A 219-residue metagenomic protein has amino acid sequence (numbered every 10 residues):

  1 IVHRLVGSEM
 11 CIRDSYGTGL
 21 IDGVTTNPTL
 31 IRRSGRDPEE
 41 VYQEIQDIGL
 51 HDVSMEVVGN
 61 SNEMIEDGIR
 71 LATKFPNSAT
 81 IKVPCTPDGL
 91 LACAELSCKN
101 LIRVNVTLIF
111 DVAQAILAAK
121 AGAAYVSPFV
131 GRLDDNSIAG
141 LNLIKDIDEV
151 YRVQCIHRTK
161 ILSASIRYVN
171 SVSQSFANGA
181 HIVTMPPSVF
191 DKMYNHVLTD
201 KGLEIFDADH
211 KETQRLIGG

Functional and structural regions predicted by a protein language model:
I1-G7, C11-I12: Single conserved hydrophobic/aromatic residue that forms the stacking wall/gate of nucleotide- or nucleobase-binding
R13-T18, E66-L71, A92, D111-A121 (+1 more regions): Catalytic cores of alpha/beta
N27, I81, A118, S175 (+1 more regions): Conserved, mostly hydrophobic/aromatic
P28-I31, L108, A124-N136, A180-T199: Glycine-rich phosphate-binding active-site loops on the catalytic face of alpha/beta enzymes
I31-R33, V53-N60, N77-P87, I102-I116 (+2 more regions): Catalytic beta/alpha-barrel core
P38-Y42, V58-K99, I144-E149: N-terminal active-site wall of soluble small-molecule enzyme domains
E39-V53, L90-I102, G140-I161, D207-G218: Alpha-helix-loop-beta-strand connector modules within alpha/beta enzyme cores
Y151-G219: C-terminal alpha-helical cap/extension of soluble enzyme domains
